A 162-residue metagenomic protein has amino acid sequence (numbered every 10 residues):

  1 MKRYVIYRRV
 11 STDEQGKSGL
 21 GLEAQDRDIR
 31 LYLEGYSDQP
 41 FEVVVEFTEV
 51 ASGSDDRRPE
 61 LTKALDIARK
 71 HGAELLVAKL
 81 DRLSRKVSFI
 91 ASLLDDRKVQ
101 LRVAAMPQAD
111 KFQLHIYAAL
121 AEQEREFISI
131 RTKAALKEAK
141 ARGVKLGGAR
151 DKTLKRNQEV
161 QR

Functional and structural regions predicted by a protein language model:
M1-E138: Short, structured surface patches at the beginning of a domain
S129, K133-R162: Coupling/hinge elements of helicase-like and P-loop NTPase modules
